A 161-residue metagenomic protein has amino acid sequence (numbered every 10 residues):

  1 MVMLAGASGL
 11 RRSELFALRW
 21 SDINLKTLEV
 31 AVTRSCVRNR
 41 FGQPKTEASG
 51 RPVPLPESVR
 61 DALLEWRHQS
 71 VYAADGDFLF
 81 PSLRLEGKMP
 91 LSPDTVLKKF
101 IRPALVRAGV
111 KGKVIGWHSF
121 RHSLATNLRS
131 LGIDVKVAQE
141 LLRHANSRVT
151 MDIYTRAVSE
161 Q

Functional and structural regions predicted by a protein language model:
M1-F16, T126-S130: Short pre-functional
V2-G6, W117, M151: Short, well-structured alpha-helical segments
S8, A17-V71, D75-D77, P81: Conserved tyrosine-mediated DNA breakage-rejoining catalytic core shared by Y-recombinases
S8, V53, D61, R67-F78 (+3 more regions): Short, basic (Lys/Arg/His-rich) helix/loop patches that form interaction surfaces in the mid-to-C-terminal regions
S13, K136, R148: Key DNA-contact positions within bacterial/archaeal DNA-binding proteins
C36-R38, L142-Q161: Catalytic-site neighborhood detector that most strongly recognizes the C-terminal catalytic loop/helix of tyrosine
